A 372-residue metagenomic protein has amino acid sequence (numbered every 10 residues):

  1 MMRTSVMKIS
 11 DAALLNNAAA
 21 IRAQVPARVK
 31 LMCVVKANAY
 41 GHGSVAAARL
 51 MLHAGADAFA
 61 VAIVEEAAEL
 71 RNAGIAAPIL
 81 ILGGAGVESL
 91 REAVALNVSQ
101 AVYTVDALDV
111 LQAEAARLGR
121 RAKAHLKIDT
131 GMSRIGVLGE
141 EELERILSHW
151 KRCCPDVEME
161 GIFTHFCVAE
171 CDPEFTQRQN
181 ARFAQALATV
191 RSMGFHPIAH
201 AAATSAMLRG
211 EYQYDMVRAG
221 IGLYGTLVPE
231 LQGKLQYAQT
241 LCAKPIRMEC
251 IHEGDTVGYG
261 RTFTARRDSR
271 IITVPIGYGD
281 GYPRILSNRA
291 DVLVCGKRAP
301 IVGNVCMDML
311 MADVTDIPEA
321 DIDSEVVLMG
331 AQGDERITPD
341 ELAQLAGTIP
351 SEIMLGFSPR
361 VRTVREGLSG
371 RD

Functional and structural regions predicted by a protein language model:
M2-L15, E65-E66, A85-V87, Y103-L111 (+2 more regions): Active-site anion/phosphate-binding pocket segments in diverse small-molecule metabolic enzymes
S5-I9, A13-N16, V29-I198: Active-site-proximal beta-alpha core segment in soluble small-molecule metabolic enzymes
I21: Class I S-adenosylmethionine-dependent transferase superfamily signal
Q24: Conserved PLP-enzyme active-site core in the AAT-like
